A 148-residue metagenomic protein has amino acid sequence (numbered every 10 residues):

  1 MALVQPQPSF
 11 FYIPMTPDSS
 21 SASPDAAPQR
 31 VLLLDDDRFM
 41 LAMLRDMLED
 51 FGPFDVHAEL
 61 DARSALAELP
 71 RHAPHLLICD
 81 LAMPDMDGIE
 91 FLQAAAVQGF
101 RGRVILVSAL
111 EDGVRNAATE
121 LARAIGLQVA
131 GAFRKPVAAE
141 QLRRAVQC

Functional and structural regions predicted by a protein language model:
M1-L32, A42-R45, Q98, Q128 (+1 more regions): Non-catalytic signal-transmission and effector/linker regions of two-component phosphorelay proteins
D35, D80: Active-site residues of response regulator receiver
R38-H57: Two-component/phosphorelay signaling modules centered on CheY-like receiver
A58-L76: Acidic, metal-coordinating helix/loop segments flanking the phosphotransfer/catalytic sites of two-component signaling
L60-D61, D87-Q93: Acidic catalytic/metal-coordinating carboxylates
M83: Receiver (REC) domain active-site loop signature in two-component systems and cognate sites in sensor histidine kinases
E90-A94, R101, L110-A132: Alpha4 helix (beta4-alpha4-beta5 surface) of REC/receiver domains from two-component response regulators
K135: A Lys-centered signature of the CheY-like receiver
